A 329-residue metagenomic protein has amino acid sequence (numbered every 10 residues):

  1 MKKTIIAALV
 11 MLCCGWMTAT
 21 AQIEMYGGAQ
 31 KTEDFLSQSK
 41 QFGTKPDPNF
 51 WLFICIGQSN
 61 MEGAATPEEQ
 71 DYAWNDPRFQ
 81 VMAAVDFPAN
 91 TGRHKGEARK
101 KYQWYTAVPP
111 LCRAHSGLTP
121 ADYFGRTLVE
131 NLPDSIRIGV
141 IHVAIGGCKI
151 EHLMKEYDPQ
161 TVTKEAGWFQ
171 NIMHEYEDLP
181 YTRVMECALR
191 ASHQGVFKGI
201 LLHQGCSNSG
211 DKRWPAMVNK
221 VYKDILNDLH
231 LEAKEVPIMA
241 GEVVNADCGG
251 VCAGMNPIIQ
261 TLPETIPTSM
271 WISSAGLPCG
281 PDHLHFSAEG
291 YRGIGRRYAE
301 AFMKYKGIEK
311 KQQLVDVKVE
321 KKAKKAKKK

Functional and structural regions predicted by a protein language model:
M1-I23, A326-K327: Bacterial Sec-dependent N-terminal signal peptides
Q22-K329: Cell-envelope and extracellular/periplasmic
